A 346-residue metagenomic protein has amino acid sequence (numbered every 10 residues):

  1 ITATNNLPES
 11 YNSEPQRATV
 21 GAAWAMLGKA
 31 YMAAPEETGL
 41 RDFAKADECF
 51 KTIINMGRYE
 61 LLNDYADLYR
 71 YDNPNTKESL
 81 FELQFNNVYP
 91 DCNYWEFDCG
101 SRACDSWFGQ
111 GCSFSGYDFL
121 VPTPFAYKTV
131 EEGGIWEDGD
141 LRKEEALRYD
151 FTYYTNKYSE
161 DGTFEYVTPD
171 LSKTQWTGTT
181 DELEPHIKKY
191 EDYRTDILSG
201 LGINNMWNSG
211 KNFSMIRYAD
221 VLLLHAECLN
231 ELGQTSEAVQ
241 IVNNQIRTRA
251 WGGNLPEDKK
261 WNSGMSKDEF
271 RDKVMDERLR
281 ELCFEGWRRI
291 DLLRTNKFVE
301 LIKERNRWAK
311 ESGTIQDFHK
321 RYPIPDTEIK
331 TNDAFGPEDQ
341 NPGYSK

Functional and structural regions predicted by a protein language model:
I1-L7, P15-I54, F81, D140 (+5 more regions): Extended, hydrophobic/aromatic-rich amphipathic alpha-helical segments that build helical scaffolds
I1-Y11, I197-N204: Short amphipathic alpha-helical segments and their helix-coil junctions
T4-E9, G57-E60, A250-G252: Helix-capping and short linker residues that terminate individual alpha-solenoid repeat units
Y11-A23, L68, N262-G264: A glycine-rich, coil/turn loop motif that links secondary-structure elements
E36, L40-F43, D91-W95, N156-Y158 (+2 more regions): Short, solvent-exposed loop/turn and secondary-structure capping segments
T52-N55, Y59-L222, L229-E231, F298-K346: Elongated scaffold/linker segments in the mid-to-C-terminal portions of large proteins
L255-K259, W287-R294: A glycine-biased, small/acidic residue-tolerant capping/turn segment at secondary-structure junctions
K259-F270: Short, mixed-charge amphipathic alpha-helical segments
